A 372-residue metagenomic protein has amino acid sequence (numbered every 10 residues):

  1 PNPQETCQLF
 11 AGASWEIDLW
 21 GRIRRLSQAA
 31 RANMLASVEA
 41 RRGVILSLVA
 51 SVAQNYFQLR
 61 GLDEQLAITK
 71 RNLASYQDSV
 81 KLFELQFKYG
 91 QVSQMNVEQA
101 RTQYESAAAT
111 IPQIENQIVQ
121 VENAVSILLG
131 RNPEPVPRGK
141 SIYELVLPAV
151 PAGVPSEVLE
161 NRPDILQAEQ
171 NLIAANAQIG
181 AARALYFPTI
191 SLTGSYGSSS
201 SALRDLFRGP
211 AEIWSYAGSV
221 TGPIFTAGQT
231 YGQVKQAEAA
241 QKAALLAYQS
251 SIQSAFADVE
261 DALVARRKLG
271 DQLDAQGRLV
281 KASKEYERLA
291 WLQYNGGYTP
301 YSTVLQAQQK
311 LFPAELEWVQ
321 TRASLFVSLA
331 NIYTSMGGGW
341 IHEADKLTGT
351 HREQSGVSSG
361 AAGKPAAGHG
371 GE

Functional and structural regions predicted by a protein language model:
P1-G43, A149-I252, D258, A262-A265 (+1 more regions): Small/polar-residue-enriched beta-strand and adjacent coil segments characteristic of outer-membrane beta-barrel
R22, Q54, G130, A227-Q229 (+1 more regions): Short, conserved catalytic or interaction motifs in soluble domains
V44, L48-R71, S75-D78, L82-L85 (+6 more regions): Amphipathic alpha-helical coiled-coil segments
R71-A74, Q91-S93, V97, T110-L159 (+3 more regions): Short, solvent-exposed, mixed-charge loop/turn linkers that connect secondary-structure elements
Q91, P163, A211, Y298-T299: Residue-level recognition of short, well-ordered coil/turn positions that link secondary-structure elements
Q99, E160, Q306: Phosphate-coordinating loops and pocket residues in cytosolic domains that bind phosphorylated ligands
A109, N116, L203, G209-P210 (+1 more regions): Outer-membrane beta-barrel domain signature
A344-E372: Intrinsically disordered, low-complexity Gly/Pro-rich repeat tracts
